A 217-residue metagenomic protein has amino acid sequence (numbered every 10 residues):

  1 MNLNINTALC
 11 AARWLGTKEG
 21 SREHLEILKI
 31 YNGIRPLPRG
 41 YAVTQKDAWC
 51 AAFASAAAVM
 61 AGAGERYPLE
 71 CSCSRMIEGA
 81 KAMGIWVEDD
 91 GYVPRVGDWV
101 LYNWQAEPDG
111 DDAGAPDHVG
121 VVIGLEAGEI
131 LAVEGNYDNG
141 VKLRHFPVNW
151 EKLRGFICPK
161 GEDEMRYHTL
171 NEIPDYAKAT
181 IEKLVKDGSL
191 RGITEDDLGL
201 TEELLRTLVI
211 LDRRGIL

Functional and structural regions predicted by a protein language model:
M1-A63, S189: N-terminal capping segments
M1-N2, C158-H168: Low-complexity, Pro/Thr/Ser/Gly/Ala-rich linker/spacer regions in secreted, extracellular modular proteins
N2-L3, A42-C50, D89-Y92, G114 (+2 more regions): Extracytoplasmic/periplasmic, Sec-exported soluble proteins
L3-I5, G64-N139: ...with weaker cross-activation on analogous glycine-rich loops/strands in unrelated enzymes
A51-A56, E164-L217: Short, solvent-exposed alpha-helical surface patches in non-cytosolic proteins
A61-E65, R214-L217: Short helix-capping/linker segments at secondary-structure and domain boundaries
E126-E162: Active-site signature of cysteine proteases
